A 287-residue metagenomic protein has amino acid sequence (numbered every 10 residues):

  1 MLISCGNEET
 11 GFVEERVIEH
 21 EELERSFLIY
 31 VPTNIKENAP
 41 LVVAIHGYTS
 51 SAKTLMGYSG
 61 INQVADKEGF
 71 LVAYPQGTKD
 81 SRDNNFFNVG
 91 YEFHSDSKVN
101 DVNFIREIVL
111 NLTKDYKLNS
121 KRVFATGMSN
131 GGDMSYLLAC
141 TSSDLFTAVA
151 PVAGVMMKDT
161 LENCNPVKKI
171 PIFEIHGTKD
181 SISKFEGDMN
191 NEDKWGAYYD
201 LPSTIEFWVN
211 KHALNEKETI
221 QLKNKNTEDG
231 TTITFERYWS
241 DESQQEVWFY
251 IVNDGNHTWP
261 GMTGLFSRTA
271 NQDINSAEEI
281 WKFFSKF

Functional and structural regions predicted by a protein language model:
C5-L41, K53-S59, Q63-K67, L71 (+12 more regions): A domain-start/cap signature at the N-terminus of enzymes
A44-G47, Y74, I251: Structural cue for short, hydrophobic secondary-structure segments
G47-S51, G255-N256: Active-site glycine-rich loops that stabilize anionic/oxyanionic intermediates across multiple enzyme folds
Q76-N100: Cap/lid segment of the alpha/beta-hydrolase catalytic domain
N103-K121: Conserved acidic catalytic loop of the alpha/beta-hydrolase fold
V167-I172, S243-V247: Short, proline-enriched alpha-helix->beta-strand connector loops that line the catalytic pocket of alpha/beta-hydrolase
E174-H176: Short beta-strand/loop motif that positions the catalytic acidic residue of the alpha/beta-hydrolase fold
T178-V247, G255, G261-N275: Active-site-adjacent alpha-helix of alpha/beta-hydrolase-fold enzymes
